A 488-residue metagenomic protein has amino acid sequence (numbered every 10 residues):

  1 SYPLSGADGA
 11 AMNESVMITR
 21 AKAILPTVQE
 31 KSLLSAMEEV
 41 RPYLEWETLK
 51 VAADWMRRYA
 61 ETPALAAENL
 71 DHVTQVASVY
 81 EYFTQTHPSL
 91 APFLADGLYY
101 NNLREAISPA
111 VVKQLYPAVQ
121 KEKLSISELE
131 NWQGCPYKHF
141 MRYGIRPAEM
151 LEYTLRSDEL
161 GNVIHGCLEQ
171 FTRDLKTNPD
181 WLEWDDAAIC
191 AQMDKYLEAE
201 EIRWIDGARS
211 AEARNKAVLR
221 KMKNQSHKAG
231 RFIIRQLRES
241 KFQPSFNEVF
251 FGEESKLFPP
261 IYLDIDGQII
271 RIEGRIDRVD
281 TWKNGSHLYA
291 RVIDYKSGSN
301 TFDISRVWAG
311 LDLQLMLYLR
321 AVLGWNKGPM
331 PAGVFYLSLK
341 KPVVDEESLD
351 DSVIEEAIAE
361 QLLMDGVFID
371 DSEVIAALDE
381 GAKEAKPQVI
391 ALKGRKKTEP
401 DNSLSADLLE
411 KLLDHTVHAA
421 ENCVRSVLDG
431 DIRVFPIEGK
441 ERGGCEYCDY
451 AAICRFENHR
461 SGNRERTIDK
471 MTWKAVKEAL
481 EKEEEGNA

Functional and structural regions predicted by a protein language model:
S1-P3: Acidic beta-strand-to-loop metal/phosphate-binding motif
G6-D8, M12, V16-T19, A23-A488: Structural signature of nuclease core domains in nucleic-acid processing machines
